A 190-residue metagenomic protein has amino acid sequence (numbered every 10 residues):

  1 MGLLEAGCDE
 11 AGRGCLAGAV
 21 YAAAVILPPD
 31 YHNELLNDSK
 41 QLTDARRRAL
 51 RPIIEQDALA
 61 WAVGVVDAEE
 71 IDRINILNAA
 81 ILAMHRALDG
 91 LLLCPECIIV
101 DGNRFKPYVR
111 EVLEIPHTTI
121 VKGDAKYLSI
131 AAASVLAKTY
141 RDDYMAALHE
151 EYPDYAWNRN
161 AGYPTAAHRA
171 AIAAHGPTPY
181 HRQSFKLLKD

Functional and structural regions predicted by a protein language model:
M1-D190: RNase H-like, Mg2+-dependent phosphodiesterase core, and more generally RNA phosphate-backbone-engaging helix-loop
